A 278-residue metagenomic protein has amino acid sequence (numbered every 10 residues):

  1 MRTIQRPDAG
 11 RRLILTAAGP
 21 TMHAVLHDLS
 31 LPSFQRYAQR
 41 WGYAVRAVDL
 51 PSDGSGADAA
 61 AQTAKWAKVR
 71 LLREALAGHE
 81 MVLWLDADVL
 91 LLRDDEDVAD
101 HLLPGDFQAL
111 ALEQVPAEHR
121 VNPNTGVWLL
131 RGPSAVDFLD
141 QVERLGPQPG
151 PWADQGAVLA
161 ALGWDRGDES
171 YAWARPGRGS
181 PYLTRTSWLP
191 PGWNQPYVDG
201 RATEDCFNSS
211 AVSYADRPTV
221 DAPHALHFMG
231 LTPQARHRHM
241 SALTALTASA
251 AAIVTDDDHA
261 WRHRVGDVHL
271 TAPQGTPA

Functional and structural regions predicted by a protein language model:
M1-G78, A252-T255, H263-P277: N-terminal anchoring/stem segment of glycosyltransferases
R6-A9, L76, L102-P104, H119-P123 (+2 more regions): Extracellular/periplasmic catalytic domains that process cell-envelope and extracellular macromolecules
G10, L85, P123-G126, D154 (+2 more regions): Residues that flank catalytic or metal-binding motifs in active/ligand-binding sites
T16-A18, A111, H227: Short beta-strand/turn micro-motifs composed of small residues that flank or help shape donor/cofactor-binding pockets
G19-T21, S52-G54, V89-L90, V115-A117 (+3 more regions): Short, solvent-exposed loop/turn segments at secondary-structure junctions
H23-H27, R46, A61-K65, E118-V121 (+3 more regions): Aromatic-acidic/polar surface patches that form glycan- and anion
A60-L139: GT-A fold catalytic core of metal-dependent nucleotide-sugar glycosyltransferases, centered on the diacidic
R70, V136-P277: Catalytic core and acceptor-binding pocket of nucleotide-sugar-dependent glycosyltransferases
